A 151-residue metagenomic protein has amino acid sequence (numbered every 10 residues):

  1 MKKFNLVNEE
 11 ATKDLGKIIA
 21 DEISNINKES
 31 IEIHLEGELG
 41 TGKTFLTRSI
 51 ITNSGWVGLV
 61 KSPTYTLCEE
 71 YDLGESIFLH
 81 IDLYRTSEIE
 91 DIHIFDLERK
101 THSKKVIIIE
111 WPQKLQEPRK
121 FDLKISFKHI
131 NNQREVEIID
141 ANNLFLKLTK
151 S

Functional and structural regions predicted by a protein language model:
M1-A20: N-terminal pre-Walker A segment at the start of P-loop NTPase domains
K2, T52, E90-S151: Short phosphate-coordinating micro-motif centered on Lys-Gly-acidic
E22-S30: Phosphate-binding P-loop
E32-H34: Short hydrophobic/aromatic beta-strand immediately N-terminal to the Walker A/P-loop
E36-E38: P-loop (Walker A) phosphate-binding loop of NTP-binding proteins
K43: Conserved lysine of the Walker
W56-D72: Short beta-strand-centered segment that lines the nucleotide-binding/catalytic pocket of NTP-utilizing
